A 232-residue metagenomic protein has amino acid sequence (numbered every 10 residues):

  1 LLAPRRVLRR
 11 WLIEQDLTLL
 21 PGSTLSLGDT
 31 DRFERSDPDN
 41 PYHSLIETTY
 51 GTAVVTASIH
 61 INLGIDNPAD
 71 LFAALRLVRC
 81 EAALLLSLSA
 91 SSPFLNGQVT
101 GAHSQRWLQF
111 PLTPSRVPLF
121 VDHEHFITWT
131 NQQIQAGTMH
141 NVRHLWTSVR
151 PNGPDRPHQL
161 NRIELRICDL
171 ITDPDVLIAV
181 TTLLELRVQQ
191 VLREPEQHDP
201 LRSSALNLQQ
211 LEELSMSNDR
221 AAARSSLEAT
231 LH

Functional and structural regions predicted by a protein language model:
L1-L17, D31, L95, S104-H232: C-terminal accessory/tail domains of diverse enzymes
L1-T56: Well-ordered mid-protein domain cores that form the structural environment of catalytic cofactors
G22, S26, Y42-I59, L63-E124: Metal-dependent DNA replication initiation modules
E34-N40, I61, G137-R143: Short linear motifs at secondary-structure transitions and domain/linker junctions
P38-P41, C80-A83, T182-R187: Short, low-complexity, polar/charged sequence segments that are solvent-exposed and flexible
